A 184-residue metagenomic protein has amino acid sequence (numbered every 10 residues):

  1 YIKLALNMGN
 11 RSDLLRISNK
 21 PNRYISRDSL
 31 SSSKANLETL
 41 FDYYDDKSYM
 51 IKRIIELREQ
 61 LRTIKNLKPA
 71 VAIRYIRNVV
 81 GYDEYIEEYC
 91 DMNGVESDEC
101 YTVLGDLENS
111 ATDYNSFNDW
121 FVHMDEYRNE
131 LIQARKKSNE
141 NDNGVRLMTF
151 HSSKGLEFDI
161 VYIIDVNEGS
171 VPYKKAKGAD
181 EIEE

Functional and structural regions predicted by a protein language model:
K3-E184: Conserved helicase C-terminal RecA-like lobe
